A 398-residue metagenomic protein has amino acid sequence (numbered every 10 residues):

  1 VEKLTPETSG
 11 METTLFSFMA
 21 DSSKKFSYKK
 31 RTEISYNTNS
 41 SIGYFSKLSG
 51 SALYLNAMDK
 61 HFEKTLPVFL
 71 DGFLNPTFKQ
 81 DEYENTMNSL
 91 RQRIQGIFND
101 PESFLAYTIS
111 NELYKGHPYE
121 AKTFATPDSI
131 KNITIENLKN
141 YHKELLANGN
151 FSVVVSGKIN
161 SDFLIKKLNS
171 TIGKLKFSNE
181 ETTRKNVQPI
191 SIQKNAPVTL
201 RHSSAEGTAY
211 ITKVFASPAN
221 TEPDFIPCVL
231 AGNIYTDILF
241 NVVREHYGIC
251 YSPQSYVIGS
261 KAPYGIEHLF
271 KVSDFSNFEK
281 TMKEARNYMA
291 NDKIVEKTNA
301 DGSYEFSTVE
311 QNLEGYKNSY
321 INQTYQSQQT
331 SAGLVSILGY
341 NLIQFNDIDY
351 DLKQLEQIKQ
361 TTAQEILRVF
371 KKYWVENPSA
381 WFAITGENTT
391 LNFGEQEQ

Functional and structural regions predicted by a protein language model:
V1-N75, T86-Q95, P101-D128, N148-S156 (+4 more regions): M16 family metallopeptidases and their MPP-like homologs
K115, S152-A219, A383-Q398: An aromatic/glycine/proline-enriched structural segment found at the starts of mature extracellular/organellar domains
I130-T134: Short, charged, amphipathic alpha-helices and their helix-cap/turn boundaries
L145-N148, S204-E206, Y373-E376: Extracellular/periplasmic catalytic domains that process cell-envelope and extracellular macromolecules
Y235-L239: Short Ser/Thr-interspersed hydrophobic loop/turn segments at strand-loop and sheet-helix junctions that line or gate
